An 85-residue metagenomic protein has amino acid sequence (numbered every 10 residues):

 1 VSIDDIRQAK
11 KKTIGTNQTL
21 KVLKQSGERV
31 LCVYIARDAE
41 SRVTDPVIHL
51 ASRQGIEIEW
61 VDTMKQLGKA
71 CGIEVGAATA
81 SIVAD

Functional and structural regions predicted by a protein language model:
V1-L31, R42: Ribosome large-subunit tunnel/peptidyl-transferase-proximal elements
Q18, D38-A39, D62: Short beta->alpha linker loops
K21, D45-H49, K69: Solvent-exposed alpha-helical segments within well-ordered globular domains of core cellular machineries
R29, V43-P46, C71-A78: Short amphipathic alpha-helical patches
Y34-I35: Alpha-helical transmembrane segments of helical membrane proteins, especially in multi-pass transport, channel
A39-E59: Short, hydrophobic/π-rich interface segment
R53-D85: Short basic, glycine-rich beta-strand/loop surfaces that mediate nucleic-acid
